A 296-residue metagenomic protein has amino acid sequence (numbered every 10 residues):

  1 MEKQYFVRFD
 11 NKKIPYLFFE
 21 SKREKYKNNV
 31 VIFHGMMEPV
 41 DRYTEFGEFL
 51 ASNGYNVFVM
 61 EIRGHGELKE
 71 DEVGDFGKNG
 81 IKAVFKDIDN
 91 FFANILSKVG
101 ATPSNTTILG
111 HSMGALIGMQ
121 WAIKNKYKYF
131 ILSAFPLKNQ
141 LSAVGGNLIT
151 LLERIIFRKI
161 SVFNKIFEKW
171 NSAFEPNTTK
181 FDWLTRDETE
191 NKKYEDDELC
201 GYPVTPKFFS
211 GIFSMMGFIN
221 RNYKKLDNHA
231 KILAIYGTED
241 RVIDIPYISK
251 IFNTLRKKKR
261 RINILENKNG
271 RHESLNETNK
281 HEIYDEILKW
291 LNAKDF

Functional and structural regions predicted by a protein language model:
M1-S21: N-terminal cap/lid segment of alpha/beta-hydrolase-fold proteins
H34-E38, S112, T238: Active-site glycine-rich loops that stabilize anionic/oxyanionic intermediates across multiple enzyme folds
V40-V73: Conserved alpha/beta-hydrolase
G77-S97: Alpha/beta-hydrolase active-site loop
G118-L199: Alpha/beta-hydrolase-fold enzymes
A234-Y236, D240: Short beta-strand/loop motif that positions the catalytic acidic residue of the alpha/beta-hydrolase fold
R241-K250: Conserved alpha/beta-hydrolase "acid-adjacent" motif
K258-F296: Catalytic active-site module of serine/aspartate enzymes centered on a nucleophile-bearing elbow/loop
